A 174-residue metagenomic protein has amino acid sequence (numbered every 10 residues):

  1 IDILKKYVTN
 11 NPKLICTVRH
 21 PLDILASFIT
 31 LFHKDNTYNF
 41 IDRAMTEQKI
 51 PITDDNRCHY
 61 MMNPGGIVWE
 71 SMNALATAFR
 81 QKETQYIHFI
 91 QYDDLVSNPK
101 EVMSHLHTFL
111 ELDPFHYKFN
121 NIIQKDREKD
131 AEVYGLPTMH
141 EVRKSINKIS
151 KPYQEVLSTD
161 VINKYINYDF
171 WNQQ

Functional and structural regions predicted by a protein language model:
I1-K34, E70-H88: PAPS-dependent sulfotransferase catalytic domain
I3-T9, I29, F89-P114: PAPS/PAP-binding and catalytic site of the sulfotransferase fold
L4, A26-T30, N36-Y38, E101-M103 (+1 more regions): Short aromatic-enriched loop/helix-cap "lid" or pocket-rim segments at secondary-structure transitions that line
L14-T17, P64, L106: Short functional hotspots at interaction and active-site rims
D23, S97, Q124: Active-site micro-motifs of SAM-dependent methyltransferase domains
H33-M61: Lumenal/extracellular "mature" regions of secretory-pathway glycan-modifying transferases
I52-M62, N73, T77-Q81, F89 (+2 more regions): PAPS-dependent sulfotransferases, especially Golgi type II membrane carbohydrate sulfotransferases
